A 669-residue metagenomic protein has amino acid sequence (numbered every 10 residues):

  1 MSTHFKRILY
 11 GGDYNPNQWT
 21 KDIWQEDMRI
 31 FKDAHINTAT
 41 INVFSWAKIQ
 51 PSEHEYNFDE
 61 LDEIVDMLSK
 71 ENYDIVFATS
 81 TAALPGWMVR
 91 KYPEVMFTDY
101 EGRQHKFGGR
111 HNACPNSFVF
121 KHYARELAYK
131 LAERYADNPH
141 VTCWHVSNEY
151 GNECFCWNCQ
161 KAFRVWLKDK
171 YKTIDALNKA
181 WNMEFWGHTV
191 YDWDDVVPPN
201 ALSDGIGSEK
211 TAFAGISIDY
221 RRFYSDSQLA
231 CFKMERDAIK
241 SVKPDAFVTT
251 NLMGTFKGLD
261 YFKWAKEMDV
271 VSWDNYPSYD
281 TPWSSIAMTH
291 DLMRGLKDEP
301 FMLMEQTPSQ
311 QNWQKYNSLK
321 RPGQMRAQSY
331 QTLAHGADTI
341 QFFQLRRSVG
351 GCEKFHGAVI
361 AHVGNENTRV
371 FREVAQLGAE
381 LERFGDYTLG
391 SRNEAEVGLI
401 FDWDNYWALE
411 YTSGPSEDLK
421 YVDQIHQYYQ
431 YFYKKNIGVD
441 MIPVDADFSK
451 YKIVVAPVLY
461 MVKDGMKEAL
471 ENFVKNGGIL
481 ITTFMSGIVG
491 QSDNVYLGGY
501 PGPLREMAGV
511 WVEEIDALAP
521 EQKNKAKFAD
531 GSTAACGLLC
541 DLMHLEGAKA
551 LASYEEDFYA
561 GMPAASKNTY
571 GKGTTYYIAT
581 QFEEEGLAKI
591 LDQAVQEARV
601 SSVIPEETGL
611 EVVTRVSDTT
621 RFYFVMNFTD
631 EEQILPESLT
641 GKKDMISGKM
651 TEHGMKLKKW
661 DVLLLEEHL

Functional and structural regions predicted by a protein language model:
M1-T40, P51, D66-M67, D74 (+1 more regions): N-terminal carbohydrate-binding accessory modules
K6-I8, H35-N37, S69-I75, D137-T142 (+6 more regions): Short, well-ordered coil/turn segments that N-cap beta-strands
L9-W19, F44-D59, K106-R125, S147-C154 (+6 more regions): The substrate-binding groove and active-site-proximal loops of carbohydrate-active enzymes, especially glycoside
G12, F31, A39, L68 (+8 more regions): Conserved, mostly hydrophobic/aromatic
W19-D33, A124-K130, M253-K263, R321-S329: Short, acidic/polar
E26-K32, T40-G102, E235-V242, Y460: Aromatic-lined substrate-binding rim segments of carbohydrate-active enzymes
G102-V270, D274-D291: Polysaccharide-binding and catalytic clefts of secreted carbohydrate-active enzymes
V196, N200, D245, G254 (+2 more regions): Carbohydrate-binding surfaces of carbohydrate-active enzymes
